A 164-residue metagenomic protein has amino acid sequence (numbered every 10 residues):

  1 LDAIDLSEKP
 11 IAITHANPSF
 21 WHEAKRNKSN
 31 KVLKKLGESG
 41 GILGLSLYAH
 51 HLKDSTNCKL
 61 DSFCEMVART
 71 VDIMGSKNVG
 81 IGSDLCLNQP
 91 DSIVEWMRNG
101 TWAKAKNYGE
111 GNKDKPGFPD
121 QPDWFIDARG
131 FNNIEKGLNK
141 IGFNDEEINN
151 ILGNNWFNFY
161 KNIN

Functional and structural regions predicted by a protein language model:
L1-A12, K25-G41, D61-K77: Histidine/acidic residue-rich metal-binding segments in metalloenzymes
I13, G44, I81-G82: Generic enzyme active-site microenvironment
A16-S19, Y48-H50, D84-N88: Active-site beta-loop-alpha junctions enriched in small/polar residues
P18-N27, K53-T56, D61: Acidic-and-aromatic substrate-binding clefts and catalytic sites of carbohydrate-active enzymes
G37-L60: A conserved active-site cap/scaffold subdomain adjacent to cofactor or substrate pockets
L43, D84, I148: Conserved, mostly hydrophobic/aromatic
M74-Y108, N112-W124: Short acidic/histidine-rich active-site segments
K113-N164: Mid-to-C-terminal alpha-helical segments outside catalytic/metal-binding sites
